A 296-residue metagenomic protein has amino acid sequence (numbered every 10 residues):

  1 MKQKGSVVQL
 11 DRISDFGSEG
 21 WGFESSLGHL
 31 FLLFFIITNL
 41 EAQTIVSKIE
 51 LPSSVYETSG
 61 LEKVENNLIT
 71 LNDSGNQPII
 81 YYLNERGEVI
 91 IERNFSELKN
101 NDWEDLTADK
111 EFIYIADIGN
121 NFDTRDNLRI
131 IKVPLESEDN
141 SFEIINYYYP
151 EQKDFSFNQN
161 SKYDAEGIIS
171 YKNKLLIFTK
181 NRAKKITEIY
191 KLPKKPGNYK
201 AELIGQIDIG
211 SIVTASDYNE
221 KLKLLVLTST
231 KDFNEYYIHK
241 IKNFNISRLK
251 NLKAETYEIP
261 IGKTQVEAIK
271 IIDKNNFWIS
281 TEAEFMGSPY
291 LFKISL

Functional and structural regions predicted by a protein language model:
M1, S26-V46: Bacterial Sec-dependent N-terminal signal peptides
Q3, L10: Cationic, low-complexity basic patches in intrinsically disordered or flexible, solvent-exposed regions
S6-V7, A116: Detector for intrinsically disordered, low-structure N-terminal pre-sequences
Q9, G22-E24: Short, positively charged low-complexity motifs
D15, T38-L40, T230: Serine/threonine-rich, low-complexity intrinsically disordered segments
Q43-L296: Sequence/structural signature of beta-propeller domains
